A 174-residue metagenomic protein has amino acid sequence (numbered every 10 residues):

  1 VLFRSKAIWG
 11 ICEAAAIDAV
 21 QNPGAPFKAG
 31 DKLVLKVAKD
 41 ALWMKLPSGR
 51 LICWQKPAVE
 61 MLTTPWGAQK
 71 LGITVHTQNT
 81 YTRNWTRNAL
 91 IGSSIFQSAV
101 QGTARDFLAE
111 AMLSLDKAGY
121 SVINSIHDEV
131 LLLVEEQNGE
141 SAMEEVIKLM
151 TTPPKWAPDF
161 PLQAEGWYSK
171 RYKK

Functional and structural regions predicted by a protein language model:
V1-K174: Conserved catalytic core of nucleotide polymerization and phosphodiester-bond processing enzymes
